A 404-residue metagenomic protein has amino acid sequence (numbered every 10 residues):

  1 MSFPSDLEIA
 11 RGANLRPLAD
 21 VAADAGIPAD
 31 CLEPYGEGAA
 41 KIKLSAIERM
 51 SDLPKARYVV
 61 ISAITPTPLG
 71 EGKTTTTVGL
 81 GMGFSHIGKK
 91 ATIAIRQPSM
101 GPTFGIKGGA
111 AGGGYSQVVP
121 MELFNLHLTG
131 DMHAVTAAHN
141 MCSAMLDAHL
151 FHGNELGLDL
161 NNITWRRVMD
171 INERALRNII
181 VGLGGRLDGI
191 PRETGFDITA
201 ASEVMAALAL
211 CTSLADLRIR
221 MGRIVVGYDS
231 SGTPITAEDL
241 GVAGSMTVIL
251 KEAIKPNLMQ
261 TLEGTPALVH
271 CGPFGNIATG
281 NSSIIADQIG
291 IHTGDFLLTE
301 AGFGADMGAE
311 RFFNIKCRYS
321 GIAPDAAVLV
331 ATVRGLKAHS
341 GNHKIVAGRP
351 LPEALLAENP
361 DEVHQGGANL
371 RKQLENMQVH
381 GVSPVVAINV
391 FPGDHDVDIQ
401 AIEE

Functional and structural regions predicted by a protein language model:
M1-E404: Flexible phosphate-sensing "switch/lid" loops adjacent to ATP/NTP-binding sites across phosphate-transfer
